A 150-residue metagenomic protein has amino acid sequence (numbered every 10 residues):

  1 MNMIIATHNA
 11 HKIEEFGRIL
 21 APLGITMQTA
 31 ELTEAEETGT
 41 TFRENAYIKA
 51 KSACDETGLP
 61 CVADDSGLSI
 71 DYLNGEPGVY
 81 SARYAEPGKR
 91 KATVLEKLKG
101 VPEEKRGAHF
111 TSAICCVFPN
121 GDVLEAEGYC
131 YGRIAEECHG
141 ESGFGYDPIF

Functional and structural regions predicted by a protein language model:
M1-I4, H11-F150: Anionic-ligand binding patches
